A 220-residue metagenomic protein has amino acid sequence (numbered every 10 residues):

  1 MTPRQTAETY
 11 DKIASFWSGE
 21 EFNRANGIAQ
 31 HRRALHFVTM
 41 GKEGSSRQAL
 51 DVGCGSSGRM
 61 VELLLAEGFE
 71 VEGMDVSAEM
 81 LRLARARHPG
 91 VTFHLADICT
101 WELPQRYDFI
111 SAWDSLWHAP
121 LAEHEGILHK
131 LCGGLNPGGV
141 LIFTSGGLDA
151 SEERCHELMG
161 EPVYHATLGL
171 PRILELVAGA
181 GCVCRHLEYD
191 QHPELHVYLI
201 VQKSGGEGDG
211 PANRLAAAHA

Functional and structural regions predicted by a protein language model:
M1-G44: Conserved class I S-adenosyl-L-methionine
L50-T100: Class I SAM-dependent methyltransferase SAM/SAH-binding core
S111-A112: A conserved beta-strand element that flanks and buttresses the S-adenosyl-L-methionine
E125-P137: A short glycine-rich, Lys/Arg-flanked "PGG" loop and its adjoining helix->strand segment in the class I
G138-S145: Conserved beta-strand signature within the Rossmann-like core of class I S-adenosyl-L-methionine
G146-Y164: Short, glycine-/aromatic-enriched active-site segment of Class I SAM-dependent methyltransferases
H165-A180: Short alpha-helix
E188-A220: Core SAM-dependent methyltransferase catalytic element
